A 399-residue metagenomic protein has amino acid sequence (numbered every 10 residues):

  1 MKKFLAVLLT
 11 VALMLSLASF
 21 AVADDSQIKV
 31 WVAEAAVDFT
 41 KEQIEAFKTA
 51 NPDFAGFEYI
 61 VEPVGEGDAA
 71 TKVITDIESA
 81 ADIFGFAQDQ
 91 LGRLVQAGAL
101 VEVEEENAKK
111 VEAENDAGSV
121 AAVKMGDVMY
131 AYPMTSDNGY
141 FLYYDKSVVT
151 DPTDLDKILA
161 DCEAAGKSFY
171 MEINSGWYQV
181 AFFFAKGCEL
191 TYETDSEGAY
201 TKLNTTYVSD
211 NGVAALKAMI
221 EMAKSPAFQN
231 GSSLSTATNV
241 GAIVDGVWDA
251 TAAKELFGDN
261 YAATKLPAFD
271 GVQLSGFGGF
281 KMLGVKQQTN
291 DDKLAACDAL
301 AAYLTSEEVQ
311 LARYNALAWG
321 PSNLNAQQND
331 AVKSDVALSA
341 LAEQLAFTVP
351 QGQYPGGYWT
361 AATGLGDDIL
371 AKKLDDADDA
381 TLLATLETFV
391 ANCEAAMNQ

Functional and structural regions predicted by a protein language model:
D24-A35, A55-P63, I83, Y130 (+1 more regions): Short, well-ordered beta-strand elements
P52-N115, G241-A242, S322: Extracytoplasmic "Venus flytrap"/periplasmic binding protein-like
I74-T75, S79-D82, K110-K146, S168-M171 (+2 more regions): A structural signal for short loop-to-beta-strand junctions that line the ligand-binding cleft of periplasmic/secreted
Q88-Y140, D156-L159, A262-P267: Hinge/lid segment of periplasmic solute-binding proteins
D127, E255-A318: Extracytoplasmic/periplasmic substrate-recognition and gating elements
V128-M134, Y140, K157-N204: Extracytoplasmic/periplasmic solute-binding protein
D195-N230: Glycine-centered hinge/linker elements that transmit conformational signals in sensory and ligand-binding systems
A316-P321, V336-M397: C-terminal capping/gating helix-and-loop segments adjacent to ligand/active sites or protein-protein/ligand interfaces
